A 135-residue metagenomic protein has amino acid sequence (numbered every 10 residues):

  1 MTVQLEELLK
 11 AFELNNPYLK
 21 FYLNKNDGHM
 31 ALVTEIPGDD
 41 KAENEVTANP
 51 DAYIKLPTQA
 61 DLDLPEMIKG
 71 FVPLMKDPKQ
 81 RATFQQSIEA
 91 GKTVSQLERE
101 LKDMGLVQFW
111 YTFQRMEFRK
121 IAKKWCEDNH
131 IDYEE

Functional and structural regions predicted by a protein language model:
M1-A48: Extended, charge-biased low-complexity segments that typically form long amphipathic alpha-helices/coiled-coils
M1-V3, T58, I88-E89: Short, exposed beta-strand "edge-strand" segments with a Pro/Gly-rich flavor and a Y/T-containing core
E7-K10, R99, D128: Polar/charged alpha-helical tracts
Y22-L23, K55, E134: A structural signal for short, well-ordered beta-strand segments and their strand-loop junctions that often border
H29-Q85: Aromatic-anchored, charged helix-turn/loop surface patch used as a conserved interaction hotspot
A52-K55, T93, C126: Intrinsic disorder and flexible coil segments
D63-E117: Amphipathic protein-protein interaction modules
W110-E135: Acidic, proline/glycine-rich low-complexity IDRs
